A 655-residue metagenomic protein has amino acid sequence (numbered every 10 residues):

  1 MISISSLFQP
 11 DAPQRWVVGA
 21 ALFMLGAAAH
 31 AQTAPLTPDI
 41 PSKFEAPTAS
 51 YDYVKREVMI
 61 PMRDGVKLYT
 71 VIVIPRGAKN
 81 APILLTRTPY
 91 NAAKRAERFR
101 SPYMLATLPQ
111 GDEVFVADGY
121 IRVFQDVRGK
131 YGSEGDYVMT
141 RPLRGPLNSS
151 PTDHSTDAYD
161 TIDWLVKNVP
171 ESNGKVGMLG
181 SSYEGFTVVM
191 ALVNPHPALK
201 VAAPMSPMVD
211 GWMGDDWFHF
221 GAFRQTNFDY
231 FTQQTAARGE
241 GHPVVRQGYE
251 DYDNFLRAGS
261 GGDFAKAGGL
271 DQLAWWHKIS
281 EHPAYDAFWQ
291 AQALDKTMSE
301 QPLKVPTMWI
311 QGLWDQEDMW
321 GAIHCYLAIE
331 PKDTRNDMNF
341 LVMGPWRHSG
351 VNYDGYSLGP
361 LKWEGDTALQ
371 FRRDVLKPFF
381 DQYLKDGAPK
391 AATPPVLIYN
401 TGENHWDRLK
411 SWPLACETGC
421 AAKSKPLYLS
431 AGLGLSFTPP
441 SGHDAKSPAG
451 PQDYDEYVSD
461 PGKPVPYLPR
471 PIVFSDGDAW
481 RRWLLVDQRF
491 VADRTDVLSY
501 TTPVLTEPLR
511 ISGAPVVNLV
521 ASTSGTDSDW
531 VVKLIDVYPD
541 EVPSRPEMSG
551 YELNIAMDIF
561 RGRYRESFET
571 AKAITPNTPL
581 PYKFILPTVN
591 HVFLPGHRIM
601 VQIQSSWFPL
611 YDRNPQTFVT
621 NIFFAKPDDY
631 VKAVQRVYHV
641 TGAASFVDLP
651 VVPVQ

Functional and structural regions predicted by a protein language model:
I40-A78, T501, L505-E507: N-terminal cap/lid segment of alpha/beta-hydrolase-fold proteins
R76-N168, D216, N352-W363, A492-R494 (+5 more regions): Cap/lid segment of the alpha/beta-hydrolase catalytic domain
L105-G111, A117, M139-S155, M190-P302: Accessory cap/linker subdomain of secreted extracellular hydrolases
P170-S182: Alpha/beta-hydrolase fold nucleophile elbow
G180-M190: Glycine-rich nucleophile elbow surrounding the catalytic serine of serine-hydrolase chemistry
L256-G259, S357-Q655: C-terminal, loop-rich substrate-recognition/catalytic regions characterized by aromatic stacking residues
W309-Q311: Short beta-strand/loop motif that positions the catalytic acidic residue of the alpha/beta-hydrolase fold
Q316-I323: Conserved alpha/beta-hydrolase "acid-adjacent" motif
